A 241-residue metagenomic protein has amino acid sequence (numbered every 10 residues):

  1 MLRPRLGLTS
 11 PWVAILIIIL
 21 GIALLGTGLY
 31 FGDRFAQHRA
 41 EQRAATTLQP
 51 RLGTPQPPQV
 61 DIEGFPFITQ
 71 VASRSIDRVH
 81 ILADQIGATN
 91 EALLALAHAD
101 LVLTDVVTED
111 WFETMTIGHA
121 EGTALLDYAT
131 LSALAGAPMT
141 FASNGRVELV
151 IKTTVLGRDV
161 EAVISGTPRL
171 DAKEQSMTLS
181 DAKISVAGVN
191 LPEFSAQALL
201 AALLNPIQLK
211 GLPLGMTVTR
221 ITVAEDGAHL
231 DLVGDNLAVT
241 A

Functional and structural regions predicted by a protein language model:
M1-E63, A72, V239-A241: Hydrophobic membrane-targeting and insertion signals
A36-A40, L191, S195, L199: Short amphipathic alpha-helical segments
P50-P58, L131, G211-G215: Short secondary-structure junctions
R51, I86-A88, A228: Extracytoplasmic/ectodomain regions of membrane proteins and secreted proteins
P55-L156: N-terminal beta-strand/beta-hairpin edge segment
A97-A99, T108-W111, G136-F194, A228 (+1 more regions): Hydrophobic membrane/lipid-contacting segments
F194-A241: Extracytoplasmic/luminal low-complexity segments enriched in Pro/Gly and acidic/polar residues that act as flexible
